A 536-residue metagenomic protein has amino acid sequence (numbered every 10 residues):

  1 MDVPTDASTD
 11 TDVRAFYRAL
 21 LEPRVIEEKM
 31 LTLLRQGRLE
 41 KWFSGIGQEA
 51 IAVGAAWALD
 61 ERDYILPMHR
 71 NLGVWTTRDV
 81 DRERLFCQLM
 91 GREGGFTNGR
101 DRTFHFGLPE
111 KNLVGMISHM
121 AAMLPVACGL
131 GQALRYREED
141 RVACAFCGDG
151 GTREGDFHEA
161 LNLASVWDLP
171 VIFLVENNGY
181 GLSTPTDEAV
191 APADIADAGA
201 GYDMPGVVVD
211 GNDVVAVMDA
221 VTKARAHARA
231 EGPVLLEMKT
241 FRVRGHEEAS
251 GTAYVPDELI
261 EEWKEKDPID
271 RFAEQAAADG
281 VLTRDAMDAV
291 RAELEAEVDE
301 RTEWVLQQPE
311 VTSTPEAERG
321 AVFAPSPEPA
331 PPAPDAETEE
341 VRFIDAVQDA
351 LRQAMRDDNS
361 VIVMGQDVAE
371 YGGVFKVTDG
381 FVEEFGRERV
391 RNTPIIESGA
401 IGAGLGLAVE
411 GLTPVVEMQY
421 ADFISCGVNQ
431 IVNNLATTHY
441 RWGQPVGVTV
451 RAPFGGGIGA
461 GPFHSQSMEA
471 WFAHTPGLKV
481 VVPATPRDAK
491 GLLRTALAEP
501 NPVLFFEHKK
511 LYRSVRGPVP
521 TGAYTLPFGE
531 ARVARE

Functional and structural regions predicted by a protein language model:
M1-I51, A58, M238, R244 (+2 more regions): Conserved acidic/glycine
T11-V13, Y17, R38-L39, D60-Y64 (+19 more regions): Short coil/turn connectors at secondary-structure junctions
V25-W167, P185-A191, A196, G201-D203 (+2 more regions): Cofactor-binding active-site loop characterized by glycine-rich and histidine/acidic residues
I26-M30, E93-L108, I195-A196, E370-E384 (+2 more regions): Acidic-glycine-rich active-site phosphate/pyrophosphate-binding loop
S44, I65-M68, T97-G99, F106 (+10 more regions): General beta-strand structural signal in soluble alpha/beta enzymes
I51, K111-N177, V209-H227, A369-P445 (+1 more regions): Thiamine diphosphate
L113-E297, Q307, A473-E536: Glycine-rich ThDP/TPP pyrophosphate-binding loop and its adjacent helix/strand module within ThDP-dependent enzymes
F343-I344, V446-E469, A473, L478-K479 (+2 more regions): Cofactor-binding beta-sheet edge motifs in enzyme active sites
